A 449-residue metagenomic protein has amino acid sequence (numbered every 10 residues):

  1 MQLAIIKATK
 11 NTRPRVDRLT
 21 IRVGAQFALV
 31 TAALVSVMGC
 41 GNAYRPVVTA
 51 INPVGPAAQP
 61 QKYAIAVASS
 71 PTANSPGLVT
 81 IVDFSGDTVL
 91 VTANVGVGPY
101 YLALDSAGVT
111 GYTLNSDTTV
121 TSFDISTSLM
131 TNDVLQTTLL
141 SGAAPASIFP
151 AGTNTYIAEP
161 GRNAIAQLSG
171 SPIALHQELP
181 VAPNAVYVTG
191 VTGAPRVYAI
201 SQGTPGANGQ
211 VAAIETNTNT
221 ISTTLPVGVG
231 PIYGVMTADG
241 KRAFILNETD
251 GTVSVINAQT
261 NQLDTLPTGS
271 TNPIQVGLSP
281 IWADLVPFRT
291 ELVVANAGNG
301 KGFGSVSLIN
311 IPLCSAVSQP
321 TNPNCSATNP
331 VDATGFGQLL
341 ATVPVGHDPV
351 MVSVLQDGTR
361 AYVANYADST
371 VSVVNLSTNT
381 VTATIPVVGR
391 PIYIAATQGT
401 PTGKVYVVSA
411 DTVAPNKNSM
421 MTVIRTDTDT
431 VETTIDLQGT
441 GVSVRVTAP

Functional and structural regions predicted by a protein language model:
M1-I21: N-terminal secretory signal peptides that target proteins for export/translocation
I6, V30, V235: Alpha-helical and His/Cys-centered functional microenvironments
I6-K7, R22, A174, S222: Residues marking helix boundaries in flexible regions
G24-V30: Sec-dependent signal peptide recognition, specifically the positively charged N-region followed immediately by
V30-T31, A146: Alpha-helical interaction segments
V35-G39: C-terminal motif of bacterial Sec signal peptides marking the signal peptidase cleavage site
C40-P449: Predominantly soluble domains enriched in secretory-pathway, periplasmic, or organellar proteins
